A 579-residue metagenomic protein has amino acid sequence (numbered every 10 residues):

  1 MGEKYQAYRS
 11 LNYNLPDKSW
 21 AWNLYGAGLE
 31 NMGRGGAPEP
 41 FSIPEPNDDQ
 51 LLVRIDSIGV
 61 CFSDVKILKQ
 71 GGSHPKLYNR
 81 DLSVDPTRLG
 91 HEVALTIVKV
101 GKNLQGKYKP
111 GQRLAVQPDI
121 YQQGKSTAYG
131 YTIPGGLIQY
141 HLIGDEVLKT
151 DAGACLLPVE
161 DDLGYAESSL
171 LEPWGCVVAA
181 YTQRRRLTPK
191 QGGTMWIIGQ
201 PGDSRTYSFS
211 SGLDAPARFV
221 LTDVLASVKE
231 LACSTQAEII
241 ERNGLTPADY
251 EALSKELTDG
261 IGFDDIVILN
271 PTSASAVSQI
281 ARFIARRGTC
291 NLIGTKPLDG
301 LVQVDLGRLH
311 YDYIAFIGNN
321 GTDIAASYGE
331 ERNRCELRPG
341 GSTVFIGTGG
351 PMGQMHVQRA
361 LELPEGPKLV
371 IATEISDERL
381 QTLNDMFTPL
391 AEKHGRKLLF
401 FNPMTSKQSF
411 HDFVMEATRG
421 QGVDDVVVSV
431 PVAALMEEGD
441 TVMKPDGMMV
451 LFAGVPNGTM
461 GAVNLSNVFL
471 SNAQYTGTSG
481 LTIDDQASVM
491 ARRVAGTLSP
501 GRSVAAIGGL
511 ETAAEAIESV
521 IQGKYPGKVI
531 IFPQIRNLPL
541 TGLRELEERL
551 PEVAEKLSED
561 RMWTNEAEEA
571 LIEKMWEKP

Functional and structural regions predicted by a protein language model:
G2-D17, L245-R286, H310, D323-P367 (+5 more regions): C-terminal hydrophobic helical "lid"/dimerization subdomain of Rossmann-like NAD(P)H-dependent oxidoreductases
S42-G59, S73-I120, G135, E160: Glycine-rich beta-strand-centered segment in the early N-terminal region that forms part of a ligand/cofactor-binding
D49, H91, L104, P110-G111 (+8 more regions): Catalytic cores of nucleotide-enabled group-transfer and carboxylate-activating enzymes in metabolic and assembly-line
N79-L82, H91, P118-G193, F316-N319 (+1 more regions): NAD(P)H dinucleotide-binding glycine-rich loop of Rossmann-like/cofactor-binding domains, especially the beta1-alpha1
L163-P247, R334-M404: Mid-domain Rossmann-like dinucleotide-binding core that forms the NAD(H)/NADP(H) cofactor-binding site
I268-P271, I284-L301, D425-V430, T441-M460 (+1 more regions): ADP-ribose/adenylate-binding Rossmann-like module
A274-S278, I293-Y313, E437, A453-N472: Rossmann-fold NAD(P)-binding glycine/threonine-rich loop
